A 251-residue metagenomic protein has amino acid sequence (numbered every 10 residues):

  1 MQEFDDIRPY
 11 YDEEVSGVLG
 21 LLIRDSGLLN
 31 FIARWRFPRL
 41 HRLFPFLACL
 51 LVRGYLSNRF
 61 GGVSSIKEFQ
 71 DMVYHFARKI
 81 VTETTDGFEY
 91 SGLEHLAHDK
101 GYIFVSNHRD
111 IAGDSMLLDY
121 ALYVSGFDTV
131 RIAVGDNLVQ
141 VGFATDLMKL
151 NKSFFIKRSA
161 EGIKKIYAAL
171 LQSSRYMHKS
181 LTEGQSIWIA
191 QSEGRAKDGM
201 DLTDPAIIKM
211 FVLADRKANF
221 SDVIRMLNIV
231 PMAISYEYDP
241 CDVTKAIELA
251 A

Functional and structural regions predicted by a protein language model:
M1-Y102, H108-D119, Y123, T145 (+1 more regions): Membrane-anchoring hydrophobic helices of lipid-metabolizing enzymes
F76-A251: Soluble catalytic domains of membrane acyltransferases
